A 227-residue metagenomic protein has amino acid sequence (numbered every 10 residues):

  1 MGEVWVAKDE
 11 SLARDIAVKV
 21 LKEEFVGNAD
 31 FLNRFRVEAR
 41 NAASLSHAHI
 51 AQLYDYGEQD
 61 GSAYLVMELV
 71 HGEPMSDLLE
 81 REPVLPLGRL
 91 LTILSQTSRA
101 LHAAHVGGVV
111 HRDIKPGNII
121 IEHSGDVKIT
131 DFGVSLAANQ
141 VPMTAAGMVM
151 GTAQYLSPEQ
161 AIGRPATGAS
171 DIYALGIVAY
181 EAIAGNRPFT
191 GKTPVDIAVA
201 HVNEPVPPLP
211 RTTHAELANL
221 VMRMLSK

Functional and structural regions predicted by a protein language model:
M1-K227: Eukaryotic protein kinase
